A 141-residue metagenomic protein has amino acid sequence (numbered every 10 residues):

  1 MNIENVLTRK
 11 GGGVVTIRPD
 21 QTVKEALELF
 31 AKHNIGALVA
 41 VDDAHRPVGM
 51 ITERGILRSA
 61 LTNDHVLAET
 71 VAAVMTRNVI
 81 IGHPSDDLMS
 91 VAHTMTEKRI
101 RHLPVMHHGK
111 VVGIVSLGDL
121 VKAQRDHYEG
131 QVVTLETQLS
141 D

Functional and structural regions predicted by a protein language model:
M1-G12, T52-I81, D87-T96, L117-D141: Tandem CBS (Bateman) regulatory domains
N2-P19, D42-R46: Short, charged helix-to-loop "capping" segments that act as catalytic/coupling loops
I17-N34, V41, I81-R99, M106 (+1 more regions): The conserved cystathionine-beta-synthase
F30-H33, L38-G55, M95, L103-G118: A glycine-centered beta-loop-beta connector
